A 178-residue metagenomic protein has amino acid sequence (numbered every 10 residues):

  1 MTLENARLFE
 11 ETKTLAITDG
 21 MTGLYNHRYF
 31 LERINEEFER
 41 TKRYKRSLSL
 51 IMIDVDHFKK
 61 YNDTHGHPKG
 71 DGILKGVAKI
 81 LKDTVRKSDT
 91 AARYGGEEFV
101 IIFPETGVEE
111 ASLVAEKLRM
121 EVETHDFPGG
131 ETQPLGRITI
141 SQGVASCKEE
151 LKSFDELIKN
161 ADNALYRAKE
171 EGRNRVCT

Functional and structural regions predicted by a protein language model:
T2-E10: Signal-transmission coiled-coil "S-helix"-like helices that couple sensory/receiver modules to catalytic effector
E10-E32, I53-G66, K75: Conserved nucleotide-binding and Mg2+-coordinating catalytic segments in signaling enzymes
K13-T14, H27-R46, A78-R86, P104: Short regulatory alpha-helical coupling segments that immediately precede and/or link into cyclic nucleotide signaling
R33-H65, L81, A92: Active-site-proximal structural segments of metal-dependent nucleotidyl cyclase/transferase enzymes
G76-K148, C177-T178: GGDEF/GGEEF active-site signature
E109-L113, C147-N163, R167-T178: Catalytic cores and conserved motifs of cyclic dinucleotide signaling enzymes
